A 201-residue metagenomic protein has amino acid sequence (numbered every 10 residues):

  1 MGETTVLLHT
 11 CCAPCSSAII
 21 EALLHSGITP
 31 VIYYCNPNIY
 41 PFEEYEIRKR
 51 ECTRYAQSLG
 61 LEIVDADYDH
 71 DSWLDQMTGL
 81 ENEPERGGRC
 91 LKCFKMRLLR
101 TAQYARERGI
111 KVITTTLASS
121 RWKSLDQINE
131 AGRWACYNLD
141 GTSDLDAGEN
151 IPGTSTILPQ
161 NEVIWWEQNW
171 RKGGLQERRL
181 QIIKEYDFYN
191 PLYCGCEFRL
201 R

Functional and structural regions predicted by a protein language model:
M1-R201: Nucleotide-activated chemistry modules centered on ATP-dependent adenylation/adenylyltransferase
